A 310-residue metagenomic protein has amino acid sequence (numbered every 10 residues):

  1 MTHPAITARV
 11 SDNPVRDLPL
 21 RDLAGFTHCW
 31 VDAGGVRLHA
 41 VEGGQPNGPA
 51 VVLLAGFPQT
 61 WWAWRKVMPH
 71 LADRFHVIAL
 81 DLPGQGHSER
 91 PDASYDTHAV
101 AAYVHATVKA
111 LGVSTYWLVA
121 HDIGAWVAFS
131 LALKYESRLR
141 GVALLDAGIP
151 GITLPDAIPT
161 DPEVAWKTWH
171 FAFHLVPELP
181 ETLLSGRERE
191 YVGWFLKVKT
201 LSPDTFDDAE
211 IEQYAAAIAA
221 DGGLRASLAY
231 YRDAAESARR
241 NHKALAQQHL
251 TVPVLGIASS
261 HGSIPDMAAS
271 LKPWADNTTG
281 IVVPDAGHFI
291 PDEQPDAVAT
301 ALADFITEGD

Functional and structural regions predicted by a protein language model:
T2-L38, G43, A50, I78 (+4 more regions): Flexible "cap/lid" subdomain of the alpha/beta-hydrolase fold that forms the substrate-access gate
E42-H87: Conserved HGGG/HGGXW glycine-rich cap/lid loop of the alpha/beta-hydrolase fold
A55-P58, I218, E293: Conserved residues at beta->alpha junctions
P58, D73, E136-S137, D276 (+1 more regions): Proline-centered flexible-loop/turn and helix-kink motifs
T60-W61, W126, G287: A short, glycine- and basic residue-enriched loop/turn that sits immediately adjacent to a domain's principal
A63, V127, A297: Conserved cofactor-binding/catalytic machinery of classical short-chain dehydrogenase/reductase
A286-P295, A299: Catalytic histidine-centered segment of alpha/beta-hydrolase-like enzymes
